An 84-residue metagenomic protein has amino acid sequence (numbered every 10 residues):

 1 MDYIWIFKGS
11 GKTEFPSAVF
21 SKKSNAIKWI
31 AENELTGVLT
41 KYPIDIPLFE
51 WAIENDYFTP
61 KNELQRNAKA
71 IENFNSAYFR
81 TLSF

Functional and structural regions predicted by a protein language model:
M1-P16, N25, L35: Short aromatic-glycine-(Arg/Gly/Cys) micro-motifs in beta-strand/loop hairpins
S10-K12, K23, Y42-P47: Generic structural motif
E32-F84: Short, mixed-charge low-complexity intrinsically disordered segments
